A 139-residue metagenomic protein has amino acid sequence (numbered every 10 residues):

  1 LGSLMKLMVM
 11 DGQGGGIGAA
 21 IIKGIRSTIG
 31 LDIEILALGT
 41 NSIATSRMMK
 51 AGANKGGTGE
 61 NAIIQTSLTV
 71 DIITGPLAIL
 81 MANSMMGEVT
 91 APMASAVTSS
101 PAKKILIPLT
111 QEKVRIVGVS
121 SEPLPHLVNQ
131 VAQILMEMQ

Functional and structural regions predicted by a protein language model:
L1-M8, S27-I29, T69, V128-Q139: SAM-dependent methyltransferases
M5-G39: Glycine-rich phosphate/diphosphate-binding loop of Rossmann-like nucleotide-binding domains
V9, A37-G39, G56-T58, G75 (+1 more regions): General beta-strand structural signal in soluble alpha/beta enzymes
Q13-G15, A78-A82, T110-E112: Short glycine-rich anion-binding loops that position phosphate/pyrophosphate groups of nucleotides and phosphorylated
L31-I33, S99-K104: A short helix->loop->beta-strand "cap" motif at the edges of active sites that frequently abuts
I33-G57, V114-V119: N-terminal beta-loop-helix "entrance" segment that forms/cooperates in small-molecule cofactor or anionic ligand
K55-M93: Glycine-rich phosphate-binding loop
L106-Q139: Short, glycine-/small-residue-rich phosphate/pyrophosphate-handling segment
